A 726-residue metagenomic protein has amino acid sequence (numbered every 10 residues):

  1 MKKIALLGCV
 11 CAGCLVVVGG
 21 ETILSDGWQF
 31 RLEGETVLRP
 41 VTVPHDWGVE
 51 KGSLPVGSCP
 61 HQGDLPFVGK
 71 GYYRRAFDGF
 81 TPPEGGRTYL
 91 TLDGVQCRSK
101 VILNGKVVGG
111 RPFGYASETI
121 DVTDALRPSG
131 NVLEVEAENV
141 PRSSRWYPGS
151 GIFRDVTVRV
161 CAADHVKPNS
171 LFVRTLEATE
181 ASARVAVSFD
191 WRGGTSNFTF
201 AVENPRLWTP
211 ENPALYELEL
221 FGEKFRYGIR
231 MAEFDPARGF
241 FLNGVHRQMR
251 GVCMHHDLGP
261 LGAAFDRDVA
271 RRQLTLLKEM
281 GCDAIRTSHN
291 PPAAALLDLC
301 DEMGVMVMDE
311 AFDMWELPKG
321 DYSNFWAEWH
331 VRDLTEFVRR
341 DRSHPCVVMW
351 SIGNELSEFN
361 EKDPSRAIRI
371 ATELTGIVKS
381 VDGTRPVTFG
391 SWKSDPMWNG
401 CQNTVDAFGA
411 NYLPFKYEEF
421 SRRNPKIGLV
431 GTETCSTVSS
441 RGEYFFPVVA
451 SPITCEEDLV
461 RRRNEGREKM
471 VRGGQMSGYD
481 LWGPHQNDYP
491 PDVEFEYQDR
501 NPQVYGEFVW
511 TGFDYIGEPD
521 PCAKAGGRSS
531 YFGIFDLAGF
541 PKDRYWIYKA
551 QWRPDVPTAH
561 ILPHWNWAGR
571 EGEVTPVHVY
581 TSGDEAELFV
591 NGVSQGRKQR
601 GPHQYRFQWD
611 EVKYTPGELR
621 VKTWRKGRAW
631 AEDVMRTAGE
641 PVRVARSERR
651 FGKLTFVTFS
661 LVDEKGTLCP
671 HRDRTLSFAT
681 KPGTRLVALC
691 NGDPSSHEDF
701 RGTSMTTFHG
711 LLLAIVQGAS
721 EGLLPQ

Functional and structural regions predicted by a protein language model:
V16-C59, V132-E136, V158, D492-F495 (+5 more regions): Accessory carbohydrate-binding/adhesion or oligomerization-edge regions at the termini of glycan-active proteins
L24, H45-G63, P112-G114, V122-G193 (+7 more regions): An acidic-aromatic loop/edge-strand motif
R31-E33, G63, V68-P168, P291 (+4 more regions): Accessory beta-strand-rich segments of carbohydrate-active enzymes
V43-D46, E50-V56, K106, D155 (+2 more regions): Extended substrate-binding grooves/exosites of carbohydrate-active enzymes
P83-G86, L126-G130, S144, A201-L215 (+1 more regions): Short glycine/proline/serine/threonine-rich loop/turn segments at secondary-structure transition edges
V187-D190, E219, V577-Y580, K622 (+2 more regions): Beta-strand-rich structural segments
E211-Y216, V574, S582, L588-Q595 (+1 more regions): Short flexible loop/turn segments that cap and initiate beta-strands
F234, A550-P576, M635-F656, V662-K665 (+1 more regions): Short S/T/G/P-enriched beta-strand
